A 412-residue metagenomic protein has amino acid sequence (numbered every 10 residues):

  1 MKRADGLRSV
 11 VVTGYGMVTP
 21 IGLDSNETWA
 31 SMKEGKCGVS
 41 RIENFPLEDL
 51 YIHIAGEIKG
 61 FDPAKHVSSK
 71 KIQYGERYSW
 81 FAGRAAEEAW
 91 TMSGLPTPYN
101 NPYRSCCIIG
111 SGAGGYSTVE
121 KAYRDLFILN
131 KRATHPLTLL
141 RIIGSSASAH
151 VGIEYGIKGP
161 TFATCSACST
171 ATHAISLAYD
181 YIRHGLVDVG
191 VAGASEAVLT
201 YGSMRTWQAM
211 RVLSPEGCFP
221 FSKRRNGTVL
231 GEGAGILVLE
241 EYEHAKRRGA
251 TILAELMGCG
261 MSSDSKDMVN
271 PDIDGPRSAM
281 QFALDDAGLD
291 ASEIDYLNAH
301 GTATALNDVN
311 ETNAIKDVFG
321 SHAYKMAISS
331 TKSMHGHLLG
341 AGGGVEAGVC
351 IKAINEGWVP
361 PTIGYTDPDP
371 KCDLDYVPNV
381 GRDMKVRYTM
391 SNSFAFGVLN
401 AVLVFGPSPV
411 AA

Functional and structural regions predicted by a protein language model:
M1-K71, S93, E243-E255, G348-I363 (+1 more regions): ACP-dependent fatty acid/polyketide chain-elongation machinery
M1-V12, Y99-P102, A287-E293, Y324 (+1 more regions): Flexible, low-complexity linker/loop segments at domain and module junctions
S9-T13, K36-R41, L213, G217-A287 (+2 more regions): Condensing-enzyme catalytic core mediating Claisen C-C bond formation in acyl metabolism
V12, S25, K33-A167, S195-S203 (+1 more regions): Conserved beta-ketoacyl condensing-enzyme motif
E43, L186-A209, S214-N226, C259-I273 (+2 more regions): Acyl-CoA/ACP chain-elongation machinery
A82-G94, G144-S148, G152-A194, L230-A250 (+2 more regions): Active-site-proximal alpha-helical scaffold in enzymes
A82-S93, A147, E240-Y242, I273-G288 (+4 more regions): Short, well-ordered amphipathic alpha-helical segments that serve as non-catalytic structural scaffolds within diverse
I128-H135, H173-S176, D180, E196-R247 (+4 more regions): Glycine-/small-residue-rich "gating" segment that lines the acyl/pantetheine channel and substrate pocket
